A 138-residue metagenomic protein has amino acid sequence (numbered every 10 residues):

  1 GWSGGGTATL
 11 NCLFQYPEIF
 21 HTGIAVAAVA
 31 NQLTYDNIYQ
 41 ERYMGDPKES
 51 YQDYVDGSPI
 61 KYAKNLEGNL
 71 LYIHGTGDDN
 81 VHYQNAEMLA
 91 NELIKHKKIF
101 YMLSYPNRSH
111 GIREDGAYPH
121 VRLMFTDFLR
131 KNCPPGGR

Functional and structural regions predicted by a protein language model:
G1-R138: Active-site-proximal cap/loop segments of hydrolase catalytic domains
